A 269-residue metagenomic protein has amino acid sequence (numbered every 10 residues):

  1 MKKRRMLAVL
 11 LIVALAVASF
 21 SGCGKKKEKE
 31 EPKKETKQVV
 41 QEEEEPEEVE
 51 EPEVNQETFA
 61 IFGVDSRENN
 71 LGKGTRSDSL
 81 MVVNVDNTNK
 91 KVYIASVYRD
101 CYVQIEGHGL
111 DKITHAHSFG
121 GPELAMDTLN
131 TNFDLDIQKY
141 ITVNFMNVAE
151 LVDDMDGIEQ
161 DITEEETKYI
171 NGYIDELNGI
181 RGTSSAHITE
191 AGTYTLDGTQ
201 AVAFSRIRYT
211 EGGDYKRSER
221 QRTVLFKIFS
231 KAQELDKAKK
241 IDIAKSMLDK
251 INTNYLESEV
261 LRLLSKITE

Functional and structural regions predicted by a protein language model:
M1-V9: Bacterial N-terminal signal peptides that target proteins for export
A18-G22: C-terminal motif of bacterial Sec signal peptides marking the signal peptidase cleavage site
C23-K90, R262-T268: Entry/capping segment at the start of metal-dependent catalytic domains with acidic active-site entry clusters
V54, D153-K239: Flexible, polar/acidic helix-loop-strand segments at domain edges
V54-E57, T75-L80, N89-V97, H108 (+7 more regions): Extracytoplasmic
R67-G72, D111-F119, F133-K139, A191 (+3 more regions): Second-shell loop/turn segments in exported
K73-S77, G107-H108, A116-L124, T142-M146 (+4 more regions): Soluble non-cytosolic domains of exported or imported proteins
F119-T183, T253-L261: Amphipathic, coiled-coil-like alpha-helical scaffolding segments used for oligomerization/assembly
